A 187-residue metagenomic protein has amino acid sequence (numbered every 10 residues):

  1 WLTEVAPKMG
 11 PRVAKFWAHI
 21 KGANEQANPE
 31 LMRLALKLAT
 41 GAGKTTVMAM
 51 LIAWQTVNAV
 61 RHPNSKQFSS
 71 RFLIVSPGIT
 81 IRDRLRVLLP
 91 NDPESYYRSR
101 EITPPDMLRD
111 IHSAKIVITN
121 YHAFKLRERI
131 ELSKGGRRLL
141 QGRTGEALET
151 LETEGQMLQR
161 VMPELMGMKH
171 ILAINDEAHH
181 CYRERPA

Functional and structural regions predicted by a protein language model:
W1-A187: RecA-like P-loop NTPase motor core of helicase/translocase proteins
